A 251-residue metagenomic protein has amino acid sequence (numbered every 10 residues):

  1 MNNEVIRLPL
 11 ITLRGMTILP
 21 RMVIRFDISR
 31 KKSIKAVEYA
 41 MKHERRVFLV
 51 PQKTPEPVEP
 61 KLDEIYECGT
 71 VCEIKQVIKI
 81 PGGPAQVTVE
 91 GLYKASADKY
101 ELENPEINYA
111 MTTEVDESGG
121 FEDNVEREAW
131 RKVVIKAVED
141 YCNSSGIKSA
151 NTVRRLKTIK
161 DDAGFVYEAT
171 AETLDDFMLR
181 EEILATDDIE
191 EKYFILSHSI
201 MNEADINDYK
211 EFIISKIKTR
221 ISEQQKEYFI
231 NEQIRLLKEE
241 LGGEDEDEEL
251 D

Functional and structural regions predicted by a protein language model:
M1-D251: N-terminal low-complexity, acidic/polar interaction/targeting segments
